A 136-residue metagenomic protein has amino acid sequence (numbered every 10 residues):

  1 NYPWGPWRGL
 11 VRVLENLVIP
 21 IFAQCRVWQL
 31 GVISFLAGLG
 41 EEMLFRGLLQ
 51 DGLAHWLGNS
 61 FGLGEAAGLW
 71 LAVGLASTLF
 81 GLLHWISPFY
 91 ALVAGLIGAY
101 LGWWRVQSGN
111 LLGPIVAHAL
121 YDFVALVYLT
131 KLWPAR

Functional and structural regions predicted by a protein language model:
N1-G9: Membrane-water interface of transmembrane alpha-helices
R8-A23: Juxtamembrane helix-capping/reentrant segments at transmembrane boundaries
I19-R136: Transmembrane helix-loop-helix hairpins at the membrane interface of multi-pass integral membrane proteins
